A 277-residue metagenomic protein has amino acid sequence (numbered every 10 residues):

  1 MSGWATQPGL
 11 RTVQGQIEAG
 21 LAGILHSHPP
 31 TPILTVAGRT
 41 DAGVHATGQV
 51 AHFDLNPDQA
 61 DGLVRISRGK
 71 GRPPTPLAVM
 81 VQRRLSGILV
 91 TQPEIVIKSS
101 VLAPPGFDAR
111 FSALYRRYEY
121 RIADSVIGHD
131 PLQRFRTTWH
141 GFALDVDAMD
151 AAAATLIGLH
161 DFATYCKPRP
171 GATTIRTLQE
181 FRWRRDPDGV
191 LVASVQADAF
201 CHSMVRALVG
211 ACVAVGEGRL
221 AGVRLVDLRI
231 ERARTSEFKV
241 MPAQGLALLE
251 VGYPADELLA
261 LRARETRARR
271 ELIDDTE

Functional and structural regions predicted by a protein language model:
M1-E277: Structured-RNA-binding interfaces characteristic of tRNA pseudouridine synthases
